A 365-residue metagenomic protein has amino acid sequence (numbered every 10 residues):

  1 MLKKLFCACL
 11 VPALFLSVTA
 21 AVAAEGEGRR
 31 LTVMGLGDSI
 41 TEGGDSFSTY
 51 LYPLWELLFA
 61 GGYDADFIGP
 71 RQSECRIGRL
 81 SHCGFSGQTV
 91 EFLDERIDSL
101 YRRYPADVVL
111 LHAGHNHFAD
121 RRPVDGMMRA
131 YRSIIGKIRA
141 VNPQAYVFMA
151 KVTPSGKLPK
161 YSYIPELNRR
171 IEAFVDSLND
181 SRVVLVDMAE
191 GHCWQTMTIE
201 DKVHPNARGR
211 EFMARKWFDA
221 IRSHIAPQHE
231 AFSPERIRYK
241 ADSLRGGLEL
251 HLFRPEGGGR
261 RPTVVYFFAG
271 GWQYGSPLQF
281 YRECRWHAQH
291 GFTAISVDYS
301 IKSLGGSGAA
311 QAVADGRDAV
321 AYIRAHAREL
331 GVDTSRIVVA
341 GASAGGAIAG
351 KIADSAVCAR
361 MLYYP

Functional and structural regions predicted by a protein language model:
T32-M34, I40-R129, K160-R169: Conserved SGNH/GDSL esterase-like catalytic core that processes O-acyl groups on lipids and polysaccharides
D66, T263, A288-D298: A fold-wide structural signal in alpha/beta-hydrolase
H82-S86, P154-H229: Catalytic His-Asp segment of secreted/periplasmic serine-dependent ester chemistry enzymes
H112-N116, G136-E166, A189-E190: Active-site segments of SGNH/GDSL-like serine hydrolases that catalyze O-acetyl group transfer/hydrolysis on lipids
E230-G258: N-terminal cap/lid segment of alpha/beta-hydrolase-fold proteins
R260-G270: Short beta-strand element of the alpha/beta-hydrolase
S276-P277, E283, I295-D333: Catalytic nucleophile-loop/oxyanion-hole region of alpha/beta-hydrolase and closely related hydrolase-like folds
D318-P365: Primarily recognizes the serine-hydrolase "nucleophile elbow" in alpha/beta-hydrolase and SGNH/GDSL folds
